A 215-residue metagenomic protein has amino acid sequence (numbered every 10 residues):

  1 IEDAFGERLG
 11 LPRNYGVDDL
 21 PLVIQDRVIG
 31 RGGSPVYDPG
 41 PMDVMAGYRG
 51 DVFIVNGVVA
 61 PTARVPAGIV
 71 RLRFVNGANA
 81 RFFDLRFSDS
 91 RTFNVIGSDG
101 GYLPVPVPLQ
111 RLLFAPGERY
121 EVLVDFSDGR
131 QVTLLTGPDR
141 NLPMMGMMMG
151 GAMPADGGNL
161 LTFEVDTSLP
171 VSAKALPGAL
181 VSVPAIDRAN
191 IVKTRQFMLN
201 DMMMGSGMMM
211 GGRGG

Functional and structural regions predicted by a protein language model:
I1-A115, E121-L123, D128, L142-G207 (+1 more regions): Histidine-centered copper-binding motifs that mark active-site loops of extracellular/periplasmic copper enzymes
R130-N141: Short, aromatic- and glycine-rich surface loops/edge beta-strands on solvent-exposed regions
